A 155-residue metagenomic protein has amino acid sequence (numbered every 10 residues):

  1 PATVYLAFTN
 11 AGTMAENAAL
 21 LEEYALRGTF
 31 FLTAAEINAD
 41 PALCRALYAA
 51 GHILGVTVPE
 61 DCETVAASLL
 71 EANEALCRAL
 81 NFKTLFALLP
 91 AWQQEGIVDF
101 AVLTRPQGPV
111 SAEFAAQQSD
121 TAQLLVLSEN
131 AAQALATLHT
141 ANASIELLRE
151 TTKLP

Functional and structural regions predicted by a protein language model:
P1-E71, A75, F82, F86-L89 (+1 more regions): Active-site beta->alpha N-cap acidic-glycine motif
P1-Y24, A66, R78-L80, A91-P155: C-terminal active-site subregion of NodB/CE4 polysaccharide deacetylases
